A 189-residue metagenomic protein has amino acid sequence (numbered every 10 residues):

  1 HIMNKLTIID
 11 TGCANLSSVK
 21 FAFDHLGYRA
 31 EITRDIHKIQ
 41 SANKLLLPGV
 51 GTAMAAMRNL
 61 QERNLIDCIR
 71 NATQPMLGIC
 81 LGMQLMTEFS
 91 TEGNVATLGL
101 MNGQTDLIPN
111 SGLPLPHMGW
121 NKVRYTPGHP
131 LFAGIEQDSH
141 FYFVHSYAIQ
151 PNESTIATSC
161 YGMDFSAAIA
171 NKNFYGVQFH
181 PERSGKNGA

Functional and structural regions predicted by a protein language model:
M3-T7, N173: Extreme N-terminal starter segment of soluble prokaryotic enzymes
L6-Y28, E182-R183: N-terminal beta1-alpha1 ligand-phosphate binding loop
A30-S41: Short acidic low-complexity segments
K38-I39, C68, A168: Structural alpha-helical scaffold elements that stabilize or flank donor/cofactor-binding regions in carbohydrate
I39-G49: Short acidic/histidine-rich motifs immediately flanking catalytic phosphotransfer sites in two-component signaling
G51-W120: Cysteine-nucleophile active-site neighborhood
N71, Q104-A189: Amide-donor transfer/coupling interface in amidating biosynthetic enzymes
